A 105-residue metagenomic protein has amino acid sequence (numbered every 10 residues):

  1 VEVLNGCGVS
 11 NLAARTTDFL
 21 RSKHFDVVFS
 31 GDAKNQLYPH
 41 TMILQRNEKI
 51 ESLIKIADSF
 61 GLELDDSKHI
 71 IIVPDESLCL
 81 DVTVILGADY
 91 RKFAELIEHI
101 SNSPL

Functional and structural regions predicted by a protein language model:
V1-G8, L12-K23: An acidic helix/loop motif centered on a single conserved Asp/Glu that marks catalytic or ligand-interacting sites
R15, K23-K92: BRCT (BRCA1 C-terminal) domain core and associated BRCT-interaction motifs
T16-D18, D58-S59, I97-I100: Surface-exposed beta-strand edges and their flanking turn/coil or helix-capping segments
A88-L105: Gram-negative outer-membrane assembly/targeting C-terminal domains
